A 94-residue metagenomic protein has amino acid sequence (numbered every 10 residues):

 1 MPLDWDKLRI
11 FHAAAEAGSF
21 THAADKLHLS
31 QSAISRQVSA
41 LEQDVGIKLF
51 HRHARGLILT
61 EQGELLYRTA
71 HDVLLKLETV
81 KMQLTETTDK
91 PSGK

Functional and structural regions predicted by a protein language model:
D4-K7, Q31, G63, A70 (+1 more regions): The N-cap/first-turn positions of alpha helices within or immediately adjacent to helix-turn-helix DNA-binding domains
A13-H28: Short helix-boundary/capping micro-motifs
D25, Q43, E64: Alpha-helical residues within the helix-turn-helix
S30, Q37-A40: Residues within the DNA-recognition helix of helix-turn-helix
S35-Q37, H51: Base-recognition residues in the alpha-helical recognition helix of bacterial helix-turn-helix
E42-L59: A short LG(V/I)-centered, amphipathic sequence patch enriched for acidic residue(s) preceding the LG motif
Q62-K76, T87: Short, solvent-exposed amphipathic helices
T85-K94: Interdomain hinge and pocket-entrance segments immediately C-terminal to HTH DNA-binding domains
